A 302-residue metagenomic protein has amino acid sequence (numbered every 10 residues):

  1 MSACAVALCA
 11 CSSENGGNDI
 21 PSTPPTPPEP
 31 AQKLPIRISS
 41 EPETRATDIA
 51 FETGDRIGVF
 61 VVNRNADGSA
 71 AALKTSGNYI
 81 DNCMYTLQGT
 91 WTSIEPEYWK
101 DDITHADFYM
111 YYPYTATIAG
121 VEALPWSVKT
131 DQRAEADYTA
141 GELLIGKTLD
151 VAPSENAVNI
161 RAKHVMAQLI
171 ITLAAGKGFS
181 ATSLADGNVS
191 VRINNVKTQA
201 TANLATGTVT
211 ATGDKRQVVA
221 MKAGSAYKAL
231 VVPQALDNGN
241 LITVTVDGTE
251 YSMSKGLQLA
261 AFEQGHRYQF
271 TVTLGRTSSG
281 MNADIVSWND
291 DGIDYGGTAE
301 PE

Functional and structural regions predicted by a protein language model:
M1-A5: Sec-dependent N-terminal signal peptides
A7-A10: C-terminal motif of bacterial Sec signal peptides marking the signal peptidase cleavage site
S13-S183, Q217, M221-A235, V246 (+2 more regions): Short, low-hydrophobicity acidic/polar segments
S69-S76, S183-V191, S278-I293: Short, well-ordered strand-loop elements centered on a beta-strand within folded domains, enriched for acidic residues
W126, G176, G207-V209, S278 (+1 more regions): Generic preference for flexible, low-structure residues
G178-A185, T271-T277: Short amphipathic alpha-helical segments with coiled-coil-like heptad repeat character
D186-E263: Contiguous ligand/interfacial binding patches
S252, G256-E302: Hydrophilic extracytoplasmic domains
